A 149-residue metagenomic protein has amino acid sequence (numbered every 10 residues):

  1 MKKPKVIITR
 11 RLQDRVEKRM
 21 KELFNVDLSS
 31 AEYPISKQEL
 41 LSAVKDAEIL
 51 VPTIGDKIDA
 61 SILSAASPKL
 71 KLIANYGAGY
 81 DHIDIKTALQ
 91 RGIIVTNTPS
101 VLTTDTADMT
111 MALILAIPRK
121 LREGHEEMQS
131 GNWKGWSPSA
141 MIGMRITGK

Functional and structural regions predicted by a protein language model:
M1-T96: An N-terminal-biased, well-structured beta-alpha scaffold segment characteristic of Rossmann-like dinucleotide-binding
R91, P99-K149: Phosphate-binding beta-alpha-beta segment of Rossmann-like dinucleotide-binding domains, i.e., the NAD(P)
